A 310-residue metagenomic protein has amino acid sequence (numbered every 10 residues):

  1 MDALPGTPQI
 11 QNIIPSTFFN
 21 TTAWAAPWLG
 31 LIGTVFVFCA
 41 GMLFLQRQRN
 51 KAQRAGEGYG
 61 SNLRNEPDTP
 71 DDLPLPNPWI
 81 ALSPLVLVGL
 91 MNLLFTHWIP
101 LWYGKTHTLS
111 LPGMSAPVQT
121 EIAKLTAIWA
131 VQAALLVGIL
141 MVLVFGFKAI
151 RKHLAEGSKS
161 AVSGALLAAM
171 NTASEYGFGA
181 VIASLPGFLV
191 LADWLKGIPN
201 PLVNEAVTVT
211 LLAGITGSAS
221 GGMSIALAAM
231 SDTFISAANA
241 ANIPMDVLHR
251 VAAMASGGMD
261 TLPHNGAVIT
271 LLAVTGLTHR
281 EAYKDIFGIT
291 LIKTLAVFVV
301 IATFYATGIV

Functional and structural regions predicted by a protein language model:
M1-D2, A26-L31, V35, P201-I215 (+1 more regions): Alpha-helical transmembrane segments of multi-pass membrane proteins
M1-N20, T216-M254: Hydrophobic transmembrane alpha-helices that form the pore/transport pathway of multi-pass ion and small-solute
M1-P8, F147, L166-L167, G179-P186 (+2 more regions): Short helix-coil transition sites and intra-membrane helix breaks within transmembrane domains of multi-pass
M1-Q9, L29-F44, L87, M254-N265 (+1 more regions): Membrane-embedded alpha-helical segments of transport systems, primarily multispan ion/solute transporters
W28-G157, V274-T275, E281, I309-V310: Long, contiguous bundles of hydrophobic transmembrane helices that form the permeation core of multi-pass
A169-G179, I198-S236, A240: Hydrophobic alpha-helical transmembrane segments of multi-pass integral membrane proteins, predominantly secondary
L271-I292: Interfacial loop-to-transmembrane junctions
I301-V310: Juxtamembrane boundary at the C-terminal end of a transmembrane helix
